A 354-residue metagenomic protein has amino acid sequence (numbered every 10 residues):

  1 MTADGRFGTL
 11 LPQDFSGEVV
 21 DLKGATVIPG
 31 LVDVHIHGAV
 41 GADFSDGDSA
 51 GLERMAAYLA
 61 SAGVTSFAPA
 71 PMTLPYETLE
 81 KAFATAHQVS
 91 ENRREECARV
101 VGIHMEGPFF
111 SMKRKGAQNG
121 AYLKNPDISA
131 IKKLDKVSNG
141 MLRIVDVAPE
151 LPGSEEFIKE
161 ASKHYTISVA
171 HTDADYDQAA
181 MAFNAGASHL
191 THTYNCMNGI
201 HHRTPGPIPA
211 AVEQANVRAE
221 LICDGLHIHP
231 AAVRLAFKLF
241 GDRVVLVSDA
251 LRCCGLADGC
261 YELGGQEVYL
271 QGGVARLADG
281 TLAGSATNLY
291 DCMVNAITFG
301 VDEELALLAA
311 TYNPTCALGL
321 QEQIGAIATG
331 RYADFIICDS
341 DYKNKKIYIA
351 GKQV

Functional and structural regions predicted by a protein language model:
M1-I28: Histidine-rich, glycine-flanked metal-binding segment
G24, H35, L59, M105 (+6 more regions): Conserved, mostly hydrophobic/aromatic
T26, V34, F44-A98, Y122-V137 (+1 more regions): Alpha-helical scaffold segments that flank or form the walls of functional sites
L31, G38-G47, A68-T78, C196-E213: Active-site loop-to-helix "anion-binding N-cap" substructures in soluble metabolic enzymes
H37, E53-A82, A98-S111, S138-E150 (+3 more regions): Divalent metal-dependent hydrolysis catalytic cores, especially in the metallo-beta-lactamase
A57-A68, M112-N139, M181-T193, T204-R218 (+1 more regions): Active-site gating loops and adjacent loop-to-helix segments of metal-dependent hydrolytic enzymes
K132, K136-L256: Active-site core of metal-dependent hydrolases
P209-A219, G225, F237-I337: His/Asp/Glu-enriched, well-ordered alpha-helical/loop segment that forms or immediately abuts the divalent-metal
